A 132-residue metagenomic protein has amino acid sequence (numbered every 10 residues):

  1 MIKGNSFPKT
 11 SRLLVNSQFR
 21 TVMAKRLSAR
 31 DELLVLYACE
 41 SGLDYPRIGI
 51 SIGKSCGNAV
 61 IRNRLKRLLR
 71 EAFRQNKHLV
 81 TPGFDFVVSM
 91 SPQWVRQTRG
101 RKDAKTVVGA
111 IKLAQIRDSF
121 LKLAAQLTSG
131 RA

Functional and structural regions predicted by a protein language model:
M1-A132: Positively charged, solvent-exposed patches that mediate nucleic-acid binding
